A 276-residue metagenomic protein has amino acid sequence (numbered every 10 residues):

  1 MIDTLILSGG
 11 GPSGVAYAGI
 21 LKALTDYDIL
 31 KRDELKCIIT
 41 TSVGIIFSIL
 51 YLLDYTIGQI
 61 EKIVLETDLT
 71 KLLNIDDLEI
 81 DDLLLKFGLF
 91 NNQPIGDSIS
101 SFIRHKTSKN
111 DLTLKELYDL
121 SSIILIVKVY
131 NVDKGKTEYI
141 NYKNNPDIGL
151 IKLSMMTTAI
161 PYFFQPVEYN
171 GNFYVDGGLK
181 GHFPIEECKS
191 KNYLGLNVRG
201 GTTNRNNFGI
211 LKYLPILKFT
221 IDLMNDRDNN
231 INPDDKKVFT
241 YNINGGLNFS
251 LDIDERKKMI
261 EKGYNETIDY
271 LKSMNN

Functional and structural regions predicted by a protein language model:
M1-T41, I49-N276: Patatin-like phospholipase
